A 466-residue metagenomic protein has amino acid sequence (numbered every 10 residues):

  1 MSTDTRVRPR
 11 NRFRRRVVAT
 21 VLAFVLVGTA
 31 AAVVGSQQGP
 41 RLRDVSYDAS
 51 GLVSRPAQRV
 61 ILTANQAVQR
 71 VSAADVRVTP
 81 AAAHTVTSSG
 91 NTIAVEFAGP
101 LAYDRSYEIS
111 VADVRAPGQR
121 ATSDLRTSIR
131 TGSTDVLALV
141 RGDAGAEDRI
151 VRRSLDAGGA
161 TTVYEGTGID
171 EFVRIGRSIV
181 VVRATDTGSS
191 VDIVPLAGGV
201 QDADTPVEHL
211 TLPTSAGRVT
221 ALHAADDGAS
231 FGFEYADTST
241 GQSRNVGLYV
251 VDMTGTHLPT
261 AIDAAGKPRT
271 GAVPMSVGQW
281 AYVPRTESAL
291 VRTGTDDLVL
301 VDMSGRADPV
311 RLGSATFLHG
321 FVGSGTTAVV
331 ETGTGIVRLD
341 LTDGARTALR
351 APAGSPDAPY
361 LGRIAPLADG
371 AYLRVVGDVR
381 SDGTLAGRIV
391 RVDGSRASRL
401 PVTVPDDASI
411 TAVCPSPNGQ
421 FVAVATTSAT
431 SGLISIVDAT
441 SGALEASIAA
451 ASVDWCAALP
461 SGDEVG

Functional and structural regions predicted by a protein language model:
S2-D135, D156-R177, V182-A184, D192 (+9 more regions): Acidic, low-complexity Ser/Thr/Gly/Pro-rich repeat segments typical of extracellular/periplasmic and surface-exposed
T134-A144: Short beta-strand segments enriched in small/hydrophobic residues
A144-R153, T187-P195, T238-D252, V291-D302 (+3 more regions): Structural motif
D156-G158, G199, T256, G305-R306 (+3 more regions): Short coil/turn linkers that define WD40 beta-propeller blade boundaries
V180, L290, A328-V329: Conserved beta-propeller blade signature
D296-V299, G305-V330: Beta-propeller domains
L349, E445-S447: Trp- and S/T/G-rich repeat-edge/linker motifs of beta-rich repeat architectures
G383-P401, A408, V437, G442: Eukaryotic alpha-helical solenoid repeat scaffolds
